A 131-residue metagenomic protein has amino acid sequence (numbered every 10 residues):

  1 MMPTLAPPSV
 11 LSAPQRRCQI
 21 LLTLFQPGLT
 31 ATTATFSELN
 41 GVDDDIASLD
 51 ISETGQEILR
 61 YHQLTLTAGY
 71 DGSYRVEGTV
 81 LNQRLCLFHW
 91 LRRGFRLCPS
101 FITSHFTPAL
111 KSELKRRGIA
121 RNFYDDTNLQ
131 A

Functional and structural regions predicted by a protein language model:
M1-A131: Inter-domain helical "communication" segments and dimerization helices that couple sensory or membrane-embedded modules
